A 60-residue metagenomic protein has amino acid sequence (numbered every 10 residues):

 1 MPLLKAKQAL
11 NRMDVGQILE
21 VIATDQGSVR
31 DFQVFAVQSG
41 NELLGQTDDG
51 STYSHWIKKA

Functional and structural regions predicted by a protein language model:
M1-N11, D25-N41: Amphipathic alpha-helical interaction surfaces in cytosolic regulatory modules
N11-I22: Short glycine-rich, basic-tinged beta-strand/loop micro-motifs
V21-T24, G45: Small/polar loops that bind or transfer phosphate-bearing groups
D31-A60: C-terminal structural segments of small proteins and small subunits
